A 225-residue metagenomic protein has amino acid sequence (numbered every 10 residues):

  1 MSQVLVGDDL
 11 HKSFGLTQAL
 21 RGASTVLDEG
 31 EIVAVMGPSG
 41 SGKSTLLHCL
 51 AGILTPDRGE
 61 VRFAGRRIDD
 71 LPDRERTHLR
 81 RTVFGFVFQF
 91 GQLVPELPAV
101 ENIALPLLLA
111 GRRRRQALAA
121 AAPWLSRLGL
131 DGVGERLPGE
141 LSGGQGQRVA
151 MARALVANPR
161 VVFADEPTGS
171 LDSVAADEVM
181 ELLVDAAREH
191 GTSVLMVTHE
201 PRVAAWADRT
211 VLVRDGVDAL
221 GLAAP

Functional and structural regions predicted by a protein language model:
M36-P38: The feature captures the beta-strand-to-loop junction immediately N-terminal to the Walker
A51: Helix-to-loop junction immediately C-terminal to a conserved catalytic motif
G59-R67: Conserved ABC transporter NBD signature motif
D69-F84: ABC ATPase NBD coupling module
R81, R136-G139, A157, H190: Conserved signature/switch motifs of ABC ATPase nucleotide-binding domains
L97-L105: Short coil-to-helix segment of the ABC ATPase nucleotide-binding domain corresponding to the Q-loop/switch region
L137-Q147: Conserved ABC ATPase signature
